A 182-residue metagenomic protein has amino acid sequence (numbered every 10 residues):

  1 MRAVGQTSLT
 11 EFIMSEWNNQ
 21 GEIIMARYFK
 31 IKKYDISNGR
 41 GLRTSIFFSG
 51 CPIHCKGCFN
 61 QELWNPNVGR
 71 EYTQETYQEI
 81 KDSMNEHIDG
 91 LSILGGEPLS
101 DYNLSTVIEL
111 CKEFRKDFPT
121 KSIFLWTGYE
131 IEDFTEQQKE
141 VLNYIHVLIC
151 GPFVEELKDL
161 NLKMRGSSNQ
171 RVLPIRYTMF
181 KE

Functional and structural regions predicted by a protein language model:
M1-F12, E16, Q20-E22: Positively charged N-terminal leader segments that act as targeting/secretion signals
N18-F47, P52, K56, N60-P66: N-terminal [4Fe-4S]-dependent radical SAM core
N65-E79, S100-L142, V147: Canonical radical SAM enzyme core domain
E79-L99: Short Fe-S-cluster ligation motifs
G96, G128-E130, F153: Active-site beta-loop-alpha junctions enriched in small/polar residues
D101-R115, K158-E182: P-loop/Walker A phosphate-binding loop and immediately adjacent motor/lid segment at beta-alpha junctions
H146-V154: Non-cysteine beta-strand/loop elements that form the S-adenosyl-L-methionine
